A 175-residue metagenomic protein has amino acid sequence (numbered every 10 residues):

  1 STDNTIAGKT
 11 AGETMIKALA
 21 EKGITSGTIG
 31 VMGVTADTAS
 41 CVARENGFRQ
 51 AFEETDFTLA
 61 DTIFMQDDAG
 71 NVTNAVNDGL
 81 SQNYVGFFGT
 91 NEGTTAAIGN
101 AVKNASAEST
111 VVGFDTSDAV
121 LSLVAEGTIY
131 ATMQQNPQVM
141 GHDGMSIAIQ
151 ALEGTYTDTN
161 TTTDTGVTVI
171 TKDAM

Functional and structural regions predicted by a protein language model:
S1-S26, V72-T73, T116-V120, Q135-T155: Hydrophobic alpha-helical segments within soluble ligand-binding/sensing domains
S1-T2, G30-S40, I63-Q66: Short beta-strand->loop
A7-T14, A39-T58, A97, M140 (+1 more regions): Short, solvent-exposed amphipathic alpha-helices that sit in or adjacent to ligand/effector-binding or catalytic
M32-A36, S40, N136-M175: Hinge/cleft segment of the Venus flytrap/periplasmic-binding protein
F48, D61-L123: Hydrophobic alpha-helical
G127-Q134: Rossmann-fold dehydrogenase core element
